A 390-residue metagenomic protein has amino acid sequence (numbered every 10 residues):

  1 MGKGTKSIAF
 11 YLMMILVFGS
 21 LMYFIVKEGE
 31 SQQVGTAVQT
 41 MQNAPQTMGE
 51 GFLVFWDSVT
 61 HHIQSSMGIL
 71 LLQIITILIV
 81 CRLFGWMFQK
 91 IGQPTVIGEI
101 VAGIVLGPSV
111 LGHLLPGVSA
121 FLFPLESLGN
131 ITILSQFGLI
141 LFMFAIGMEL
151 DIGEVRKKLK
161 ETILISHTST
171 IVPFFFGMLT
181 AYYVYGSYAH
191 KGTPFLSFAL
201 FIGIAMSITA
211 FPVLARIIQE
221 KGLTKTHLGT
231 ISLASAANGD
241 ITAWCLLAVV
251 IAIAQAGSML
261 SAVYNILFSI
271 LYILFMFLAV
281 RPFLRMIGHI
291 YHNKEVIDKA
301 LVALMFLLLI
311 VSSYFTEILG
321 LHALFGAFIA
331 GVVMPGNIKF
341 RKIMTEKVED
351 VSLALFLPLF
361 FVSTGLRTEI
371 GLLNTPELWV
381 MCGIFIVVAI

Functional and structural regions predicted by a protein language model:
G2-G4, L16, S20-I63: Low-complexity, proline/glycine-enriched hydrophobic segments characteristic of transmembrane helices
G2-K3, Q93-P94, M148-E161, Y185-P194 (+5 more regions): Juxtamembrane helix-boundary/capping and inter-helix hinge elements in multi-pass membrane proteins
G2-K6, Q39, F52-I69, S119-S135 (+5 more regions): Interfacial loop-to-helix junctions that mark the boundaries of transmembrane helices in multi-pass membrane
K6-I15, S66-V80, L125-G129, D151-Y185 (+2 more regions): Entry/N-cap segments of selected transmembrane alpha helices and their immediately preceding amphipathic helices
K27-Q32, S109-L125, I146-K157, F174-S197: Transmembrane alpha-helix boundary signature
H61-S65, L106-K157, E161, M286-F385: Membrane-interface junctions of multi-pass transporters
L141, E149, P173, I202-L246 (+1 more regions): Short helical (or helix-break) motifs at transmembrane helix termini and adjacent helical loops in multi-pass membrane
Y183-Y185, I218, I241-L260, F315-I318 (+1 more regions): Transmembrane helix-loop junctions at the membrane interface of multipass transporters and ion channels
